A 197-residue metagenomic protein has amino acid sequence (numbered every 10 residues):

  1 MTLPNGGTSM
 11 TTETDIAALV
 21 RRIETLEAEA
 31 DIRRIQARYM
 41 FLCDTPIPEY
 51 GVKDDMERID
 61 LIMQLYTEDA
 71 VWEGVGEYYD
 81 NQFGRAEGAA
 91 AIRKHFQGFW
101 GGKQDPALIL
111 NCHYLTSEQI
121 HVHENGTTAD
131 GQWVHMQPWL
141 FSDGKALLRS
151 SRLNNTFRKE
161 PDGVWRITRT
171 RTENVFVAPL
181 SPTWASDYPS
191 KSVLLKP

Functional and structural regions predicted by a protein language model:
T2-Q64: Short, low-complexity N-terminal intrinsically disordered segments enriched in polar/charged residues
L42, Q97-G101, Q132-L140, E173: Generic short beta-strand segments
G51-V52, D143-A146: Short, solvent-exposed loop/turn segments at secondary-structure boundaries
M56-D130: A solvent-exposed, acidic/Ser-Thr-rich amphipathic alpha-helical stretch
L110-N111, A146-L148: Transmembrane beta-barrel outer-membrane domains
T128-D130, S150-D187: Short beta-strand edge/turn micro-motifs at domain boundaries
H135-M136, L147-R149: Acidic, Ser/Thr/Gly/Pro-rich intrinsically disordered interaction regions
Y188-P197: Flexible low-complexity loop/turn motifs enriched in small/helix-breaking residues
